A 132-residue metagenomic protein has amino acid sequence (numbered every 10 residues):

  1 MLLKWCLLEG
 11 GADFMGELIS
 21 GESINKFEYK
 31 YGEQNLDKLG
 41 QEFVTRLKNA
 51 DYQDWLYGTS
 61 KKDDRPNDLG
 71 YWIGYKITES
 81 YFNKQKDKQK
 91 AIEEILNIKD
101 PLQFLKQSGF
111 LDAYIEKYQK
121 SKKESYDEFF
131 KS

Functional and structural regions predicted by a protein language model:
M1-E42, L111-I115: Post-HExxH zinc-binding segment in Zn-dependent metallohydrolases
Q41-S132: Pan-zinc metallopeptidase signature
